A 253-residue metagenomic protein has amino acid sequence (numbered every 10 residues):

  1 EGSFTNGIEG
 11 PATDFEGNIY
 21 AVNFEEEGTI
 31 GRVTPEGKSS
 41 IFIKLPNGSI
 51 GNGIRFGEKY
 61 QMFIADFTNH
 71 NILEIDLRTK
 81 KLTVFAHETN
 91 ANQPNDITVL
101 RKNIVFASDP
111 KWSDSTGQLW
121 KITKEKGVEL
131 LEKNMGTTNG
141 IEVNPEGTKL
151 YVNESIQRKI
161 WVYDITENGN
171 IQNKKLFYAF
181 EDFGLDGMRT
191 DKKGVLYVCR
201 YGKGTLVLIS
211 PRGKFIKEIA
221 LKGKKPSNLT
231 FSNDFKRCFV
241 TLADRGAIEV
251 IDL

Functional and structural regions predicted by a protein language model:
E1-G2, K38-L45, K81-H87, G127-K133 (+2 more regions): A short beta-strand motif characteristic of beta-propeller blades
G2-I19, P46-D66, N71, E88-T116 (+4 more regions): Beta-rich, blade/repeat-based domains predominating in secreted/periplasmic proteins but also intracellular
Y20-I43: Beta-propeller domains
F24-E25, F67, P110-W112, S155 (+3 more regions): Short loop/turn segments immediately following the C-termini of beta-strands
T29-G31, N71-L73, Q118-W120, K159-W161 (+2 more regions): A short loop-to-beta-strand structural motif that recurs across blades of beta-propeller domains
V33-K38, D76-K80, I122-K126, I165-G169 (+2 more regions): Short loop/turn segments that connect beta-strands within beta-propeller blades
R158-K159, Y163, K174, Y178-P211: Loop/turn-rich, solvent-exposed surfaces of beta-rich toroidal or solenoidal domains
G202-L253: C-terminal closing repeat unit and adjoining cap/tail of repeat-based domains
